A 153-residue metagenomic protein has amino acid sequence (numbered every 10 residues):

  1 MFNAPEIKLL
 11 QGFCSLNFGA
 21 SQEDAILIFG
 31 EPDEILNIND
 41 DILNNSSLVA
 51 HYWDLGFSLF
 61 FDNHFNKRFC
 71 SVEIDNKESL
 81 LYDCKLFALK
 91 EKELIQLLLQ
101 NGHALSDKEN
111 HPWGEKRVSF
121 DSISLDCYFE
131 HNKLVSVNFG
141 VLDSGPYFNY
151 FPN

Functional and structural regions predicted by a protein language model:
M1-N153: Short helix/turn-capping signatures at newly exposed starts of structured segments
